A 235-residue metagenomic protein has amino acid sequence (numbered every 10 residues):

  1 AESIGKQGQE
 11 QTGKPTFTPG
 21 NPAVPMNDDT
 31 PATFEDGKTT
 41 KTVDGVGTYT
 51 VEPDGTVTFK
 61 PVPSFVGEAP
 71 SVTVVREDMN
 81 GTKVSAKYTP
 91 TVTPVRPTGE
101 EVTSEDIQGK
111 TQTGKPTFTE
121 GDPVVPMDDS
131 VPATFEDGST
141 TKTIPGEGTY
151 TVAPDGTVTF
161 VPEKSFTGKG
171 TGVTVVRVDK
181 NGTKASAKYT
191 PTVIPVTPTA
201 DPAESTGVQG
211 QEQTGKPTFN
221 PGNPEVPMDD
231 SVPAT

Functional and structural regions predicted by a protein language model:
A1-D28, S71, M79-D129, G172 (+1 more regions): Extracellular interdomain linkers/hinges and stalk-like, low-complexity segments in secreted or single-pass
K14, T33-D36, P53-D54, K115-T117 (+2 more regions): Polar/charged alpha-helical tracts
N27-K41, G45, M127-E147, S231-T235: A surface/secretory-pathway sequence property marking extracellular, secreted, or lumenal proteins enriched
T39-A86, T140-A187: Acidic, turn/loop-rich segments in luminal/extracellular domains of secretory-pathway and cell-surface proteins
